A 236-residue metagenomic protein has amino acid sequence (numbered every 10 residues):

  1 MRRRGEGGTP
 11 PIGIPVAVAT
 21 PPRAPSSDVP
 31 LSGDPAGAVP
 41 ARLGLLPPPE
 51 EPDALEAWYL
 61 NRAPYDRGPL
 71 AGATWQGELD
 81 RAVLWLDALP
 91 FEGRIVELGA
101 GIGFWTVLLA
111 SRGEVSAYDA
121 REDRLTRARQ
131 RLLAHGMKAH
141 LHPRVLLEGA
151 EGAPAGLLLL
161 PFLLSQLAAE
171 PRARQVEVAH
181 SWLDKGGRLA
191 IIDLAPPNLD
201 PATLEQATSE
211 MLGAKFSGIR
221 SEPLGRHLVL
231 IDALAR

Functional and structural regions predicted by a protein language model:
R2-G93, G101-G136, P143-A150, A169-E170 (+1 more regions): Class I (Rossmann-like) S-adenosyl-L-methionine-dependent methyltransferase catalytic domain, capturing the SAM-binding
E97: Class I SAM-dependent methyltransferase core
L159: A conserved beta-strand element that flanks and buttresses the S-adenosyl-L-methionine
F162-L163: Short catalytic micro-motifs in class I SAM-dependent methyltransferases
A173-K185: A short glycine-rich, Lys/Arg-flanked "PGG" loop and its adjoining helix->strand segment in the class I
